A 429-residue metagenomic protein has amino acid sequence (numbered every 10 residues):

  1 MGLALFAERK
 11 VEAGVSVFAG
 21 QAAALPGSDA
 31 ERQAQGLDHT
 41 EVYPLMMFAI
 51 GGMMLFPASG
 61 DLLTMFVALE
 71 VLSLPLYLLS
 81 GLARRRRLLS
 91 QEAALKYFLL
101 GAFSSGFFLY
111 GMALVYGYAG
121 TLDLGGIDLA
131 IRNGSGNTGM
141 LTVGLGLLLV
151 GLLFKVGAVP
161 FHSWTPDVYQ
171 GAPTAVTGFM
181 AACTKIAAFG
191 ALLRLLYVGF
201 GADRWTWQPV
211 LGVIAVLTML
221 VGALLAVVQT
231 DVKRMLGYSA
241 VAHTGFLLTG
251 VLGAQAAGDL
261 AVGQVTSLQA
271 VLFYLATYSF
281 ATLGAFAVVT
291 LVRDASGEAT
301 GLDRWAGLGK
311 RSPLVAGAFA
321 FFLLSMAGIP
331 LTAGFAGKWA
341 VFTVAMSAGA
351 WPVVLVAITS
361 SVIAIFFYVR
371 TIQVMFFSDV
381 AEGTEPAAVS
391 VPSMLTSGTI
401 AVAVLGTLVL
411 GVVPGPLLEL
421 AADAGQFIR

Functional and structural regions predicted by a protein language model:
M1-R429: Alpha-helical transmembrane segments of multi-pass membrane proteins predominantly involved in bioenergetics
